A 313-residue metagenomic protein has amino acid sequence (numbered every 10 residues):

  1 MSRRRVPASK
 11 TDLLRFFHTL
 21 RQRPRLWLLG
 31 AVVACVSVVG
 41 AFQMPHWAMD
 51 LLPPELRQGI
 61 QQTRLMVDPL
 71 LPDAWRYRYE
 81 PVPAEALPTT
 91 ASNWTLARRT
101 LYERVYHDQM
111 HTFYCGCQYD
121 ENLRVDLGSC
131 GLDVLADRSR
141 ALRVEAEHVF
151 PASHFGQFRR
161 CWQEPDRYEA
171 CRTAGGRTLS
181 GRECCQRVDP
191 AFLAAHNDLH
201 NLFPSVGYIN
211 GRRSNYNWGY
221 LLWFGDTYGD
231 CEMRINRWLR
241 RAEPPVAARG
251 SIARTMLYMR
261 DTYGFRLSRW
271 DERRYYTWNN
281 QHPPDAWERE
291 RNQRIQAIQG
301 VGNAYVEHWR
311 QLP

Functional and structural regions predicted by a protein language model:
S2-R143, F155-T173, D198, G219-R241 (+1 more regions): Nuclease and nuclease-like effector domains acting on nucleic acids or nucleotide cofactors
D137-P313: Domain-level detector of nuclease and nuclease-like folds in predominantly extracellular/periplasmic contexts
